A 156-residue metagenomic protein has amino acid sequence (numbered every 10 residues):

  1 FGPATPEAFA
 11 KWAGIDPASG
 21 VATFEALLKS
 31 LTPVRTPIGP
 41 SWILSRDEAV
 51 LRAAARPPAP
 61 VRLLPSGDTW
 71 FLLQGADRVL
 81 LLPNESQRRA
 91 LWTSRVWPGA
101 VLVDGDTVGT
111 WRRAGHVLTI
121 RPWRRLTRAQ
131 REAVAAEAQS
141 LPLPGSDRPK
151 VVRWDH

Functional and structural regions predicted by a protein language model:
F1-H156: Long, charged, low-complexity, helical-prone intrinsically disordered regions
